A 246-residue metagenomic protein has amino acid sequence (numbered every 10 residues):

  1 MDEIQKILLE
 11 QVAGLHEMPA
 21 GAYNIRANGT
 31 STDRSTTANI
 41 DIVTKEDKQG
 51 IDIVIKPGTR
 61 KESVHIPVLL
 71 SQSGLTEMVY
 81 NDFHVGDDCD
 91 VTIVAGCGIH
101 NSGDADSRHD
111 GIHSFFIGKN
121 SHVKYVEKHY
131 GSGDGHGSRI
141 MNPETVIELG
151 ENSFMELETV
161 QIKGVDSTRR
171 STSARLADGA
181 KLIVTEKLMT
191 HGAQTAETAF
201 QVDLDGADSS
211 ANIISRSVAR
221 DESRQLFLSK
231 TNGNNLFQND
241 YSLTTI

Functional and structural regions predicted by a protein language model:
M1-N24: C-terminal functional modules
A22-A27, T32-I246: Conserved beta-strand/loop scaffold segments within soluble protein domains that form the structured core and edges
